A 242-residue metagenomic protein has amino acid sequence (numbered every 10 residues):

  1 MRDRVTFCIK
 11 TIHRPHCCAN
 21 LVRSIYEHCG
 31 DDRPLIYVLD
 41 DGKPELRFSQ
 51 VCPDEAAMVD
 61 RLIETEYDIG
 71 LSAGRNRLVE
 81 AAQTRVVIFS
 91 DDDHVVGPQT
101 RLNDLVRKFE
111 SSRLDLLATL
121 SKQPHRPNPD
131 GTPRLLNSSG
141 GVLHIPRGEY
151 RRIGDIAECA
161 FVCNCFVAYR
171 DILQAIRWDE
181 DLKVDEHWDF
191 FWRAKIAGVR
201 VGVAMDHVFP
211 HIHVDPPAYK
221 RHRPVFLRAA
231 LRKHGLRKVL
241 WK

Functional and structural regions predicted by a protein language model:
R14-H28: Short, well-formed alpha-helical segments that are part of the catalytic scaffolds of diverse glycosyltransferases
I25-E64: Acidic donor-binding segment of Leloir-type glycosyltransferases
E66-A82: Glycine-rich, basic loop-to-helix element that forms the pyrophosphate-binding segment of sugar-nucleotide handling
V87: Short aromatic/hydrophobic "clamp" motif used to bind/position activated sugar donors
T100-L136: Conserved donor NDP-sugar-binding/catalytic core segment of glycosyltransferases
R147-A168: A recurrent flexible, glycine/aromatic-enriched loop bordering the glycosyltransferase active site that acts as
V184-F190: Acidic donor-binding loop at a coil-to-helix junction in glycosyltransferase catalytic cores that engages
A204-H222: Active-site donor/metal-binding and catalytic loop motifs of nucleotide-sugar-dependent glycosylation enzymes
